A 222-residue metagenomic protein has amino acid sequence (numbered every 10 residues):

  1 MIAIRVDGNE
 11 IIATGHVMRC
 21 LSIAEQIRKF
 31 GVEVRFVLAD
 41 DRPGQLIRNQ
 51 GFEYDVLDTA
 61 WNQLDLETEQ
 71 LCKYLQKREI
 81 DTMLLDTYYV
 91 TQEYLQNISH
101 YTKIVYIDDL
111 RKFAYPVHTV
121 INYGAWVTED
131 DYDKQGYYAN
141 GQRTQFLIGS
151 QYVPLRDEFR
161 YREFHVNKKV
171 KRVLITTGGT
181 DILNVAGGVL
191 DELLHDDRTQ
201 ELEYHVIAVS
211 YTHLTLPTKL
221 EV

Functional and structural regions predicted by a protein language model:
M1-A3: Extreme N-terminal starter segment of soluble prokaryotic enzymes
R5-T14, L21-Q26, A39-G141: Active-site and donor-binding regions of nucleotide-sugar-utilizing enzymes
M18, T180-L194: A conserved mid-protein helix/loop that constitutes part of the nucleotide-sugar donor-binding site
I23-V32, E192-R198: A short, Lys/Arg-enriched amphipathic alpha-helix followed by its capping loop at the start of a domain
R35-D40, I207: A short beta-strand-loop structural module common to alpha/beta enzyme folds
V117-N184: A nucleotide-sugar donor-handling region in carbohydrate enzymes
L193-V209: A conserved nucleotide-sugar
T212-T218: Conserved small/polar residues in nucleotide/adenosyl-binding loops
